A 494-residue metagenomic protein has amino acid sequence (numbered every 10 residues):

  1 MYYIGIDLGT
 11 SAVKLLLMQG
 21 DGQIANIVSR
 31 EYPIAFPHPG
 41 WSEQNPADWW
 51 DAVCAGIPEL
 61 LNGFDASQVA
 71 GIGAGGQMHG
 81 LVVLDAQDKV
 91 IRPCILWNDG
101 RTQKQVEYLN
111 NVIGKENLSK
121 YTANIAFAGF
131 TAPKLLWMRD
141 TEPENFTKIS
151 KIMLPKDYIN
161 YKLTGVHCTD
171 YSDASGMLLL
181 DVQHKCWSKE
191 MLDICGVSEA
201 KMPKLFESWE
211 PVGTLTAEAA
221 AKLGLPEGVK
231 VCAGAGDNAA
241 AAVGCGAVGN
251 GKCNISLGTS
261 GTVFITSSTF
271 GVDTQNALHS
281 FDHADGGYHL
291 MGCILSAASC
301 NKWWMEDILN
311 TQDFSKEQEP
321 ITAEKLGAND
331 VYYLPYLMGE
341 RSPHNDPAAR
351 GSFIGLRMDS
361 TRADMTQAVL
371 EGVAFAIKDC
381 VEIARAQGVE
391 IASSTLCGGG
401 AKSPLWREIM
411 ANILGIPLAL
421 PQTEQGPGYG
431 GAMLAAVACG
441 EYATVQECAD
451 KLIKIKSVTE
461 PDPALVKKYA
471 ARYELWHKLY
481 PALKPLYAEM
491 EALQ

Functional and structural regions predicted by a protein language model:
M1-R92, K120, K148, A220-A221 (+3 more regions): N-terminal glycine/serine-rich phosphate-binding loop of ATP-dependent small-molecule kinases, especially carbohydrate
I4-G5, Q103, N110-F127, P133-C168 (+3 more regions): Active-site core segments that coordinate phosphate-bearing ligands/cofactors across diverse enzyme families
G22, N45, I72, D99 (+3 more regions): Residue-level signal for inorganic ion chemistry
R30-Y32, E207, H283, P461: Active-site donor-binding loop signature of nucleotide-sugar glycosyltransferases
P33-F36, G100-T102, A298-S299: A short local loop/turn or secondary-structure capping micro-motif enriched for an aromatic residue
P58-W97, I125-T131, N160-D181, K204-E207 (+1 more regions): Short beta-strand-loop/turn "lid" adjacent to the catalytic site in phosphate-handling enzymes
A200: A conserved beta-strand/loop element that lines the FAD pocket in flavoprotein oxidoreductases
